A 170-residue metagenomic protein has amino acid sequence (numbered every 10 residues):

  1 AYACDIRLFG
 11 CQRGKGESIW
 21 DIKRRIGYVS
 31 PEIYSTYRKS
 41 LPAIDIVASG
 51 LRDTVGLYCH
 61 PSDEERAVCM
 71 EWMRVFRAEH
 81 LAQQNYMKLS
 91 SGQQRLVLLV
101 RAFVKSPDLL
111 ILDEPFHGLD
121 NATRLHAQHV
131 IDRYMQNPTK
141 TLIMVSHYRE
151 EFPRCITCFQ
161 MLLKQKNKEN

Functional and structural regions predicted by a protein language model:
D5-D21: ABC ATPase NBD Q-loop/coupling interface
P31-K88: ABC-family P-loop ATPase nucleotide-binding domains
L89-L96: ABC ATPase nucleotide-binding domain "signature motif"
L99: Hydrophobic anchor residue at the start of the ABC signature
S106: Conserved catalytic motifs of ABC-family nucleotide-binding domains
L110-E114: Catalytic Walker B motif of ABC-type/P-loop ATPase nucleotide-binding domains
N121-A122: Helix N-cap at the start of a conserved alpha-helix in ABC-type nucleotide-binding domains
